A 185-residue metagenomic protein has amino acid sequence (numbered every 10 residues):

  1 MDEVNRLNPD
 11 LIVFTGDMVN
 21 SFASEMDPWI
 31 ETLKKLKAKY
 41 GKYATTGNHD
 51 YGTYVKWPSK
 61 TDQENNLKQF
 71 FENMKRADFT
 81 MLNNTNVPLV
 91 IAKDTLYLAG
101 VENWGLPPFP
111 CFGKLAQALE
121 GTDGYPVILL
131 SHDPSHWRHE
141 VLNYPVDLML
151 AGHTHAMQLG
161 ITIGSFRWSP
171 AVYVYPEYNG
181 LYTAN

Functional and structural regions predicted by a protein language model:
M1-N185: Soluble catalytic domains of enzymes that build or remodel membrane lipids, polysaccharides, and related
